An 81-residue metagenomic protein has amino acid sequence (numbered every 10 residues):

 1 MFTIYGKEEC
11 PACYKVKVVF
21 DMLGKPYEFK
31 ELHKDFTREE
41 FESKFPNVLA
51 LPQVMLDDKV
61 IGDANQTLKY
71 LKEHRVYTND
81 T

Functional and structural regions predicted by a protein language model:
M1-K25: Local sequence-structure signature of Cys/Sec-based thiol-disulfide redox active-site neighborhoods
P11, F36, G62: Short alpha-helical
Y14, E39, K69: Alpha-helical elements of the RecA-like P-loop NTPase motor core of helicases
Y27-F29, V60: Conserved beta-strand scaffold positions in the cores of enzyme catalytic domains, especially in NTP/NDP-utilizing
E31-V48: Thioredoxin-like thiol-disulfide oxidoreductase module
F45-M55, A64-N65: Structural micro-motif
L56-D80: Non-catalytic, surface beta->alpha helical segment in thiol-disulfide oxidoreductase systems
